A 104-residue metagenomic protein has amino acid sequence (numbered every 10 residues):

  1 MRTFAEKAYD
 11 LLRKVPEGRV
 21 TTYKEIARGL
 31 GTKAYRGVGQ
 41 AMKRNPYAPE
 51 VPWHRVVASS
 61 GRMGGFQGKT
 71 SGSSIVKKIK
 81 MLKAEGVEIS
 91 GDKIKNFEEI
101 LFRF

Functional and structural regions predicted by a protein language model:
M1-F104: Nucleic acid-binding interface residues in structured DNA/RNA-binding domains, emphasizing the DNA-engaging scaffolds
